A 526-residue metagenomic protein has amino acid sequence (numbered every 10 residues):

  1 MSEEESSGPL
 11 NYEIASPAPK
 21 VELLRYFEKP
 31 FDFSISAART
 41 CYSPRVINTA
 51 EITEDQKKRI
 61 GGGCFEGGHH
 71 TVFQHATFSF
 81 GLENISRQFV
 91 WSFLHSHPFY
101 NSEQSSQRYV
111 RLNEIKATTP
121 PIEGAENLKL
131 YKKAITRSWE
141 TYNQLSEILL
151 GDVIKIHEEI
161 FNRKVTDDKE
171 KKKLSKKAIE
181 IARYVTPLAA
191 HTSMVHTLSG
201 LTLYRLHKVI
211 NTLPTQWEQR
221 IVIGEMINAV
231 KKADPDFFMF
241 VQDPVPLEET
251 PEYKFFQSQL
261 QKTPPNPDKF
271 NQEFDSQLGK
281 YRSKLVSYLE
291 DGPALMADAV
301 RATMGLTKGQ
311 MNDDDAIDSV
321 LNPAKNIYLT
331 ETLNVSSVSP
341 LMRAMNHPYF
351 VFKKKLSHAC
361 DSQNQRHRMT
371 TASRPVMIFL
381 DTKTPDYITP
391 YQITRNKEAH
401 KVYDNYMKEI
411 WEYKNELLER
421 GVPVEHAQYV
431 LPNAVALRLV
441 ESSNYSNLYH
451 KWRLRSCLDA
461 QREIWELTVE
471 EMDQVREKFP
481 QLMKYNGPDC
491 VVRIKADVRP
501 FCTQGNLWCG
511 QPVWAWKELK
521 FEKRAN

Functional and structural regions predicted by a protein language model:
M1-N526: A conserved ligand/cofactor-binding region detector
